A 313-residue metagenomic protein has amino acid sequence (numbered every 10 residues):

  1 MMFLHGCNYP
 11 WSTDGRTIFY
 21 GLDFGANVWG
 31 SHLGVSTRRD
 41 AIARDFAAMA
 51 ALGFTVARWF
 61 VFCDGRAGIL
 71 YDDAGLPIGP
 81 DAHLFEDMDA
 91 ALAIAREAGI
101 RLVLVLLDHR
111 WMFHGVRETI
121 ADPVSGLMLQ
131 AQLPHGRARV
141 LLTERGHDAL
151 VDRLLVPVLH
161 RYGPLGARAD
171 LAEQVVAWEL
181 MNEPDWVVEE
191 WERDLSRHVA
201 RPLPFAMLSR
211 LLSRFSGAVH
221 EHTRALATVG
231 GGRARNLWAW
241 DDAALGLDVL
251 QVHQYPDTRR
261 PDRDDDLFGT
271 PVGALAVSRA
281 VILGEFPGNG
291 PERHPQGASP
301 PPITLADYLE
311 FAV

Functional and structural regions predicted by a protein language model:
M1-L247, P256-P261, V277-S278, S299-L305 (+1 more regions): Active-site mouth of glycoside hydrolases
N182, L250-H253, G284-E285: Active-site flanking residues adjacent to catalytic metal/cofactor-binding acidic residues
G230, I282-E285: Active-site neighborhood of phospho(di)ester-bond hydrolases with catalytic His/Asp-centered motifs
T258-P271: Substrate-binding surface in catalytic domains of secreted glycosidases
G269-A274, F286, G290-V313: Ligand-binding grooves and catalytic loops that recognize ribose/phosphate and carbohydrate rings, and esterified lipid
